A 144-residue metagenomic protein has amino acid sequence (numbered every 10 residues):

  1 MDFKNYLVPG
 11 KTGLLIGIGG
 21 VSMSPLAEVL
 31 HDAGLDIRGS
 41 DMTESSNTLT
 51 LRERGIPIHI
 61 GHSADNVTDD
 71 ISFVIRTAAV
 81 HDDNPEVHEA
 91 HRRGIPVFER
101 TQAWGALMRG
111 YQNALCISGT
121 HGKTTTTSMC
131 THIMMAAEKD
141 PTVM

Functional and structural regions predicted by a protein language model:
M1-P9, S63, G105-R109: A short, basic/flexible loop-to-alpha-helix module at the beginning of a structural domain
M1-S46, R52-I56, F73-V74, R92-I95: ATP-dependent carboxylate-amine ligase
V8, D69, K139: Structured loop/turn residues at beta-strand edges in well-structured enzyme cores
I18-V21, S40, H62, A79 (+1 more regions): Gly/Ser/Thr-rich helix-start
V29, R52, D65-N66, A78-M144: Phosphate-binding loop of NTP-binding sites
M42-T43, H62, Q102-A103: Short beta->alpha linker loops
P57-D70: Short acidic low-complexity segments
D70-A78: Glycine-rich nucleotide/cofactor/substrate-binding loop typically near the N-terminus or early in the first domain
